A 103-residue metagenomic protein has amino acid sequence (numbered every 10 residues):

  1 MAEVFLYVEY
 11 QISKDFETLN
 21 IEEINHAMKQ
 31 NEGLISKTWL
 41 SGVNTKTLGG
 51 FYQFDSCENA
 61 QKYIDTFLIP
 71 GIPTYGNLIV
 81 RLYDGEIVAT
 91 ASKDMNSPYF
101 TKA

Functional and structural regions predicted by a protein language model:
M1-T47, E58-K62, Y75, R81-A103: Short S/T/G/P-rich N-terminal loop/turn motif that feeds into the first structured element of a domain
N25, L68-I69: Short amphipathic alpha-helical segments and helix-helix/interface helices
L48-Q53: A short, exposed loop/beta-hairpin motif centered on an aromatic-Gly-Thr core
I69-Y75: Short arginine-rich
